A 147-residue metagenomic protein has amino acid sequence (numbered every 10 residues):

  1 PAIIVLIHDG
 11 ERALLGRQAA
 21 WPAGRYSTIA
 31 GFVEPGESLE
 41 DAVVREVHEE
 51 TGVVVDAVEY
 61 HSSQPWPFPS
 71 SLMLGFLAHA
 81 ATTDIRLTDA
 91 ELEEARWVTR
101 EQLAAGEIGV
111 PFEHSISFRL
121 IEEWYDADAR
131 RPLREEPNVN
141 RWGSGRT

Functional and structural regions predicted by a protein language model:
P1-T28, F32, V54-A57, A78-A80: N-terminal strand-loop-strand
I3, L72-L74, E93: Change "...and in nucleic-acid phosphodiester-cleaving endonucleases..." to "...and in nucleic-acid processing enzymes
G10, A81-T83, R100-L103: Generic structural motif
A13, W21, W66-F68, L103: Surface-exposed, flexible loop/turn segments at secondary-structure boundaries
P22-Y26, T88-T147: Nudix hydrolase/Nudix homology domain
T28-S62, F76, D84: The catalytic Nudix box helix
Q64-D89: Active-site-adjacent beta-strand/loop module that shapes the phosphate/pyrophosphate-binding cleft
